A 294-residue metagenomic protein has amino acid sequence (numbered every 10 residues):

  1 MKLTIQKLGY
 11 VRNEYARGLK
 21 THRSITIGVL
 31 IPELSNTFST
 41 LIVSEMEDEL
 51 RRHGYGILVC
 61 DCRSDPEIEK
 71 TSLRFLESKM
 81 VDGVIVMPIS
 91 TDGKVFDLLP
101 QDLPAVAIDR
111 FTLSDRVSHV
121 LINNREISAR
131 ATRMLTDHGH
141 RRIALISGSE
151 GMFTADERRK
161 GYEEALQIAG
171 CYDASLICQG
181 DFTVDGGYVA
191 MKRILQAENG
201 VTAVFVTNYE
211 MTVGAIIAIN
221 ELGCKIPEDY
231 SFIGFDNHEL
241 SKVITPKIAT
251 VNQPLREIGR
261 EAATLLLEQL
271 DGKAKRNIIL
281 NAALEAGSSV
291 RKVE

Functional and structural regions predicted by a protein language model:
Q6-K7, E45-G56, T71, E77 (+2 more regions): Bacterial carbohydrate/catabolite-sensing allosteric modules
L8-F75, K79-G83, K160-E163: Amphipathic helical "hinge" segments at domain boundaries
V29, V86, V206: Redox-cofactor binding/interface segments in oxidoreductases and associated redox assembly factors
P32-E33, I89, G148, S289: Residue-level recognition of strand-loop junctions within catalytic nucleotide-signaling folds
R63-P66, M87-D92, E210: Short beta->alpha connector loops
V81, V86-M87, L145: Short beta-strand and adjacent tight-turn residues that come in two discontinuous sequence segments and form the edges
T91-P100: Active-site-adjacent beta->alpha loops and helix N-cap segments on the catalytic face of soluble alpha/beta enzymes
